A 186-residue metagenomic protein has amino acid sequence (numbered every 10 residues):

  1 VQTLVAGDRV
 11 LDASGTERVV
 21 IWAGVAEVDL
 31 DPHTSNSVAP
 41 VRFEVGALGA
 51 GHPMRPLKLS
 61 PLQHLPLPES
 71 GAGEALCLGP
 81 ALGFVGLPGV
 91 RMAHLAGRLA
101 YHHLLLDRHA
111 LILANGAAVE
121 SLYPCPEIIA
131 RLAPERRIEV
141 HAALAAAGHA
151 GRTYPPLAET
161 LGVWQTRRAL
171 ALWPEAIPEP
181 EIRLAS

Functional and structural regions predicted by a protein language model:
V1, R9-E139: Long beta-strand-rich cores associated with HINT superfamily self-processing modules
L99-S186: Sequence-level preference for short, compositionally simple segments enriched in small aliphatic or small polar residues
